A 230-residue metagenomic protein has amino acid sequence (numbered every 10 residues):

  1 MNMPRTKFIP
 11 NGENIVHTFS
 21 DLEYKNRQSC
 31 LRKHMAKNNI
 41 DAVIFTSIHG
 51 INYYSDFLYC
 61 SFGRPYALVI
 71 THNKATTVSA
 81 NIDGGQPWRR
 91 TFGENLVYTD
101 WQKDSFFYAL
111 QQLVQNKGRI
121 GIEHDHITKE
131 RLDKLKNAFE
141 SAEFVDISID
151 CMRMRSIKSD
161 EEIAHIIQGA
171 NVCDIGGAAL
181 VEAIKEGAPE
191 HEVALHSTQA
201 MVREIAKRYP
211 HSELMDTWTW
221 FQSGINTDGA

Functional and structural regions predicted by a protein language model:
M1-G176: A composition/biophysics-driven feature that prefers long, compositionally simple stretches
A36, I40, E140, Q168-A178 (+3 more regions): Generic secondary-structure signature for well-ordered alpha-helical cores
I51-S61, S148-R153, I157, E190-A230: Short catalytic-site patches enriched in acidic/histidine residues that coordinate or position cofactors/metals
D104-L113, A179-E190, I205-W218: Short flexible/disordered coil segments
